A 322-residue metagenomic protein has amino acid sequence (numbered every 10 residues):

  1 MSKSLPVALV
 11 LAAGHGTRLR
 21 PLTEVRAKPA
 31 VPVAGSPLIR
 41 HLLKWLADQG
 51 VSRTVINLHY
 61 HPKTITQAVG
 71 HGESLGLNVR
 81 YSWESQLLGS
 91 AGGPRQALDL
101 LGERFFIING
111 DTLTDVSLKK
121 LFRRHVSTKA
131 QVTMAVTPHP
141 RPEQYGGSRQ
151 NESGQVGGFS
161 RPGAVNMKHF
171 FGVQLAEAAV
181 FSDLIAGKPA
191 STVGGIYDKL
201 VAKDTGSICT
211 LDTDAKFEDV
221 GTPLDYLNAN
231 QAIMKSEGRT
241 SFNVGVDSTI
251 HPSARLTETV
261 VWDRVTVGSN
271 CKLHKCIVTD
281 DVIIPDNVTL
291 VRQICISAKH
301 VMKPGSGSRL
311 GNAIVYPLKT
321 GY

Functional and structural regions predicted by a protein language model:
S2-T66: N-terminal glycine-rich phosphate-binding loop and ensuing alpha1 helix
V7, S52-T54, N78, Q131-V132 (+1 more regions): Residues at the starts of beta-strands that form the adenosine-phosphate
A30, S148-Q150, T210: A structural signal for short hydrophobic beta-strand segments in well-ordered beta-sheet cores
R40, A91, S253: Glycine-rich phosphate-binding loop at the start of an alpha helix
V55-H59, A135-V136, I277: Short internal beta-strands
I65-Q67, H71-E152, I185: Conserved beta-loop-beta/alpha segment of the NTase-like Rossmann-fold superfamily that binds/positions NTPs
F105-F106, L113, K119-V126, T137-P142 (+1 more regions): Catalytic-core segments of class I nucleotidyltransferases/pyrophosphorylases that form NMP-activated intermediates
E237-Y322: Structural signal for interior beta-strand "rungs" in well-ordered beta-sheet cores of soluble enzyme domains
